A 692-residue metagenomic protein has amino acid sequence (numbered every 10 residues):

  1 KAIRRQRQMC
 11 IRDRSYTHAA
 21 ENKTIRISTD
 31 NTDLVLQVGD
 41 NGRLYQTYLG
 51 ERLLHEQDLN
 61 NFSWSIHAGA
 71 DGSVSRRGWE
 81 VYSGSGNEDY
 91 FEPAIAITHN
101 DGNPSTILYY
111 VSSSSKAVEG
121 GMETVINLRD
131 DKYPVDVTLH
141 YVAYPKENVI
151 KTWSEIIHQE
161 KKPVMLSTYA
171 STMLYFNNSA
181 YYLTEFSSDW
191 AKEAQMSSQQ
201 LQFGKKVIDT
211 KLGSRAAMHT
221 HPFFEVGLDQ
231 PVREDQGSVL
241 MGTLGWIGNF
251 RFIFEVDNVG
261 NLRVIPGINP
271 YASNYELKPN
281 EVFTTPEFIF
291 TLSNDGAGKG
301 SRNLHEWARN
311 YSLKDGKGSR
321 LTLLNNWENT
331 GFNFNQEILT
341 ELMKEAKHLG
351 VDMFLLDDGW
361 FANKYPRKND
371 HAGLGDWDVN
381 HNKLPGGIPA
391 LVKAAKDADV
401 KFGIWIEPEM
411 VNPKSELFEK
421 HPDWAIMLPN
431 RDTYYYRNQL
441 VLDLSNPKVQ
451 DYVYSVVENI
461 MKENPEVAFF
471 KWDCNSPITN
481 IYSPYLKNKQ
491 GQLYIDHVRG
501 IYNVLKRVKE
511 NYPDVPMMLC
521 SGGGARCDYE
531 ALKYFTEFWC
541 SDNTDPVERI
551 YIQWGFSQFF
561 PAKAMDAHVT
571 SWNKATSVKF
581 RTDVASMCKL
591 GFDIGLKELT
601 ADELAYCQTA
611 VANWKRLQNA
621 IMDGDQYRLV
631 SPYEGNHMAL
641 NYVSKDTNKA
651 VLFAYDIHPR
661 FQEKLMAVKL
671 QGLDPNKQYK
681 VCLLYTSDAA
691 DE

Functional and structural regions predicted by a protein language model:
K1-R7, I11, Y685-E692: Single conserved hydrophobic/aromatic residue that forms the stacking wall/gate of nucleotide- or nucleobase-binding
Y16-S28, T32-V35, L44-E255, Y271 (+2 more regions): Polysaccharide-binding surfaces and accessory modules of carbohydrate-active proteins
N31, F224-V226, E234, S631-D674: Carbohydrate-binding surface patches
N31, S154, N280, A395 (+3 more regions): Conserved, mostly hydrophobic/aromatic
T106-I107, Y275-N294: Short Pro-Gly-centered flexible turn/kink motifs
K317-A394, A398-S455: Aromatic-lined carbohydrate-binding/catalytic grooves of carbohydrate-active enzymes
N430-V569, E598: Active-site neighborhood of glycoside hydrolase catalytic domains
D583-Q626: Catalytic cores of secreted or luminal carbohydrate-active enzymes
